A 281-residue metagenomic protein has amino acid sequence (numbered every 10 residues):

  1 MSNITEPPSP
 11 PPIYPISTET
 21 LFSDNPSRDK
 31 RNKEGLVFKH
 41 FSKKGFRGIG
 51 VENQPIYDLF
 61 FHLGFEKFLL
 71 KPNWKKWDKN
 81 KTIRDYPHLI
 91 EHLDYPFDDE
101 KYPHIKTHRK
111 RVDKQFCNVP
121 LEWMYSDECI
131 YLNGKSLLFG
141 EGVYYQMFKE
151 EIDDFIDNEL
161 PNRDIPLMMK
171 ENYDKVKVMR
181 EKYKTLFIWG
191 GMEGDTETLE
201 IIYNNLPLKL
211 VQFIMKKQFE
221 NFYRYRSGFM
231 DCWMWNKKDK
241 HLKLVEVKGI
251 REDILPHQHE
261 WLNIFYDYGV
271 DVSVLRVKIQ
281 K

Functional and structural regions predicted by a protein language model:
M1-V176: Nuclease-adjacent, charged terminal/linker segments that flank catalytic cores
I49, Y223-R224, I264-D267: A general structural signal for short secondary-structure junctions and capping/turn motifs
E52, Y225, L255-Q258: Active-site-proximal structural scaffolding
L59, T198, I202-I214, D231-R251 (+1 more regions): Conserved catalytic cores of phosphodiester-cleaving nucleases, focusing on short active-site segments
L70, K243, L255-P256: Generic domain-boundary/flexible-linker signal
Q146, R163-R224: Nucleic-acid endo/exonuclease domains
V247-D271, L275-K281: Mg2+/Mn2+-dependent nuclease catalytic core
